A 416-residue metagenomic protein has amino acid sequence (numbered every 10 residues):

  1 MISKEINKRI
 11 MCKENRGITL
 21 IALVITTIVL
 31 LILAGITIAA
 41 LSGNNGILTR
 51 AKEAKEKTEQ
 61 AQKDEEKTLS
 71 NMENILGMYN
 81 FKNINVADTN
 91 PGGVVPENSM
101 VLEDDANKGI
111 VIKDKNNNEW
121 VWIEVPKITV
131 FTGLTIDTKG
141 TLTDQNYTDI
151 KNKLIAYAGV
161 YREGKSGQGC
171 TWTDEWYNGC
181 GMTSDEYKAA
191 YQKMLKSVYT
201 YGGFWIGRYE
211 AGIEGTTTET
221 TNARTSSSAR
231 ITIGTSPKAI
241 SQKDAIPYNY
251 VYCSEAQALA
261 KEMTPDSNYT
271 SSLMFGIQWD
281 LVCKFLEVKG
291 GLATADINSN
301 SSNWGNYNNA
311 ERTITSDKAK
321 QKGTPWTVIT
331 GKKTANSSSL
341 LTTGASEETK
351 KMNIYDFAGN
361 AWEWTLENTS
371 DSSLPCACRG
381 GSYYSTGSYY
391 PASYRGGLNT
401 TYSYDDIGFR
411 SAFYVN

Functional and structural regions predicted by a protein language model:
M1-R16: N-terminal leader/signal peptides at the extreme start of proteins
R16-A39: N-terminal single-pass transmembrane signal-anchor helix
A40-E65: Aliphatic-rich helix starts adjacent to a transmembrane/signal segment
K57, D64-N83: Beta-strand/loop motifs with alternating small/hydrophobic and polar/acidic residues, enriched in the first structured
G77-G133: GGW-centered surface loops in extracellular recognition modules
N116, T141-D356, V415: Short aromatic-cysteine micro-motif
P126-T129, E210-I213, L366-S372, Y383-S385 (+1 more regions): Acidic glycine-/aspartate-rich tracts in secreted/extracellular proteins
P247-S254, A258, T264, T270 (+3 more regions): Disulfide-stabilized, aromatic/cysteine-rich ligand-recognition loop
